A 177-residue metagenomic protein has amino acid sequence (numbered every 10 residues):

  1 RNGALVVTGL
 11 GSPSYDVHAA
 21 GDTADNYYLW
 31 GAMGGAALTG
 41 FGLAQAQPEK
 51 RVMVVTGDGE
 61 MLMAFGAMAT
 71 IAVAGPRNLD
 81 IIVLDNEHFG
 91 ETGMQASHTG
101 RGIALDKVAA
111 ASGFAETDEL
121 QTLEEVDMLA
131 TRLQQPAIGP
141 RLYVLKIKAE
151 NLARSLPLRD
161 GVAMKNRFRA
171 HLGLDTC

Functional and structural regions predicted by a protein language model:
R1-D16: Cofactor-pocket helix-loop regions in the catalytic cores of large enzyme subunits
A4-V6, K50-V54, L79, G139-L145: Generic beta-sheet signal
L10-P13, N86-H88, K146-L152: Glycine-rich beta-alpha junction loops
D16-D85: Thiamine diphosphate
V17-A20, T92-A96, R154-L158: Short acidic, glycine/serine/threonine-rich loops at helix termini
T23, P136-C177: Glycine/aspartate-rich loop-and-adjacent alpha/beta segment that forms the canonical ThDP
L84-M94: Long, charge-dense
A96-R132: Conserved thiamine diphosphate
